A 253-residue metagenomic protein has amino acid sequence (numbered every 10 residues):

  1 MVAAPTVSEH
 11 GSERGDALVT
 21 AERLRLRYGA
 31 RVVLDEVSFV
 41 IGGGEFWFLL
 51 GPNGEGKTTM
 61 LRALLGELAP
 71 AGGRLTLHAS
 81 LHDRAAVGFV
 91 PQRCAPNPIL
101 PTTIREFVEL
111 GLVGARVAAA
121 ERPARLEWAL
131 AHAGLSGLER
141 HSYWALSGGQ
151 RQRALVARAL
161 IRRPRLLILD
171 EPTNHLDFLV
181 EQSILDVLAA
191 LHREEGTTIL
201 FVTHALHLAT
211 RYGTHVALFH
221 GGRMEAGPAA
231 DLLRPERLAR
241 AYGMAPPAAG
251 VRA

Functional and structural regions predicted by a protein language model:
L65: Helix-to-loop junction immediately C-terminal to a conserved catalytic motif
E121-L138: Conserved ABC ATPase "signature" region
S142-L146, Q150: Conserved ABC ATPase signature
R163: Conserved catalytic motifs of ABC-family nucleotide-binding domains
L167-E171: Catalytic Walker B motif of ABC-type/P-loop ATPase nucleotide-binding domains
T203-H204: H-loop/switch region of ABC-family ATPase nucleotide-binding domains
V216-A229: H-loop (His-switch) and adjacent beta-strand-loop-beta switch element of ABC-type ATPase nucleotide-binding domains
